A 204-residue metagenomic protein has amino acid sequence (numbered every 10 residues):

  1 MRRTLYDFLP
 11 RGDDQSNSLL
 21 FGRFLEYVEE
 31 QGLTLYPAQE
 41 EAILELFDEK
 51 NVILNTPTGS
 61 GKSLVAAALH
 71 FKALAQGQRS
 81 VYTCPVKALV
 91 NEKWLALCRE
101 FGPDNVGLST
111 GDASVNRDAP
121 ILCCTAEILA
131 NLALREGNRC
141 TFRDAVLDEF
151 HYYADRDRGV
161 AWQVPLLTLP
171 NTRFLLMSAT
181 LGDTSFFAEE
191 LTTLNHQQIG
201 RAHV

Functional and structural regions predicted by a protein language model:
M1-S16: Interdomain "pre-motor" coupling segment immediately N-terminal to P-loop NTPase/helicase cores
Q15, L19-R23: N-terminal amphipathic/basic helix or basic patch
G22-Q197, R201: Conserved P-loop/Walker A NTP-binding site and adjacent catalytic elements of P-loop NTPases
